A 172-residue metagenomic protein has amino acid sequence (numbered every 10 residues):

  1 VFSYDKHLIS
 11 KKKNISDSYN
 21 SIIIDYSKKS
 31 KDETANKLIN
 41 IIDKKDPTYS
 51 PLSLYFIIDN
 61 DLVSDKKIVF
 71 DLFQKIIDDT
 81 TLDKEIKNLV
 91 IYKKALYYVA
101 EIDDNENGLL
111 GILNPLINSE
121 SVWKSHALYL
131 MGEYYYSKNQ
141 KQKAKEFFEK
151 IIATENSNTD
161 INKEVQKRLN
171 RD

Functional and structural regions predicted by a protein language model:
V1-S21: Transmembrane signal-anchor/signal-peptide helices with a preference for the extracytoplasmic
K12, K28-D32, K66-K67, D103-E106 (+1 more regions): TPR-repeat structural position
I15-S18, T34, L54, V69 (+3 more regions): N-terminal alpha-helical segment
S18, D25, T34-K37, D65 (+4 more regions): Amphipathic coiled-coil alpha-helices
Y19-Y26, I39-I42, L52-Y55, D59 (+4 more regions): Amphipathic alpha-helical repeat scaffolds
K31-T81: Extracytoplasmic/periplasmic/luminal assembly and interaction segments in envelope/secretory/respiratory proteins
D61, L72-D172: Soluble extracytoplasmic domains of inner/organellar membrane proteins
